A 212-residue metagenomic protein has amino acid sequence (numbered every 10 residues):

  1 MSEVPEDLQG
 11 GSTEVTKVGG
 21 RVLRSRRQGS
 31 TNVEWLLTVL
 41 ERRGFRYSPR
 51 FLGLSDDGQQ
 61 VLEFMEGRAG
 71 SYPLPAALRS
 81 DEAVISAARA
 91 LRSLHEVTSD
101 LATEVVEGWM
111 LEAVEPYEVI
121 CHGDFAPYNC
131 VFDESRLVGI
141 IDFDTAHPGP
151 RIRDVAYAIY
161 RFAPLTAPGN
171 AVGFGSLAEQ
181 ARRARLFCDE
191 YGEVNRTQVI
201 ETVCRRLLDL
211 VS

Functional and structural regions predicted by a protein language model:
S2-T38, G53-D56, V61-E63, A69-A77: ATP-binding glycine-rich loop module of kinase domains
Q9-G10, V22, L54-S55, S86 (+7 more regions): A generic "structured core" feature
T13-K17, F51, W109-D154: Active-site acidic catalytic loop and adjacent metal/ATP-binding pocket of ATP-dependent phosphoryl transfer enzymes
E41-L54: Conserved HxN/HPN-centered segment at the entrance to the catalytic loop of eukaryotic protein kinase-like domains
D57-S80, S93-L101, P164, L208-S212: A glycine-centered beta->alpha junction motif in the catalytic cores of kinase/phosphotransferase enzymes
P73-E107, E118-G123, P127-D133, A184-E193: Conserved kinase catalytic-core helix
V155-Y191, L207-S212: Active-site activation/catalytic loop segments of kinase-like enzymes and analogous catalytic loops in related
